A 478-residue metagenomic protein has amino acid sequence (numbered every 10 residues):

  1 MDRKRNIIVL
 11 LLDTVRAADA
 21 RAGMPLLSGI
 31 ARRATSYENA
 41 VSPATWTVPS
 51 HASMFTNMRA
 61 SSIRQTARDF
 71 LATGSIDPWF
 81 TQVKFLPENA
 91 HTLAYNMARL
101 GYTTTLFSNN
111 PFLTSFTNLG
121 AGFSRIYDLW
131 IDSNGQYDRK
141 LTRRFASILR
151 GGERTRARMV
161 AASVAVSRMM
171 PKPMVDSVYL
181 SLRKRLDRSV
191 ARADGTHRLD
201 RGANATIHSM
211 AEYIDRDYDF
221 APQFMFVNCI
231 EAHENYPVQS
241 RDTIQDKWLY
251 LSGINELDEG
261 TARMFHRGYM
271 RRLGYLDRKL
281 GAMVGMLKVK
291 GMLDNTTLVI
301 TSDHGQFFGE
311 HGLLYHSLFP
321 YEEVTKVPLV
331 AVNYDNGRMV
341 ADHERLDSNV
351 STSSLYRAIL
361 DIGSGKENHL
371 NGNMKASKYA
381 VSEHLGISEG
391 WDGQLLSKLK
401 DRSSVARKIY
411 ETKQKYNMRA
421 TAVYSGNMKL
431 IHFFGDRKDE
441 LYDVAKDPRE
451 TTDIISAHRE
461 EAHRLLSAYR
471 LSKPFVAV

Functional and structural regions predicted by a protein language model:
M1-V478: Catalytic domains that recognize anionic headgroups
